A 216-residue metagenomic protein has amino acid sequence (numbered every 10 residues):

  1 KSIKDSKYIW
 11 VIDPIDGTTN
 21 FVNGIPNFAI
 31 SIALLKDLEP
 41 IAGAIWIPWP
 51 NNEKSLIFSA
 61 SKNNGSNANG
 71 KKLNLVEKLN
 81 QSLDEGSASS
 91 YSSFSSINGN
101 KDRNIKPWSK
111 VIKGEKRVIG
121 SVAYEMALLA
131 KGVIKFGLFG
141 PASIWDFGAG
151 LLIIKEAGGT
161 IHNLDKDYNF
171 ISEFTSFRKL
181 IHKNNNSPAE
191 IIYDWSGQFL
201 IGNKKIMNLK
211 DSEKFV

Functional and structural regions predicted by a protein language model:
K1-S2, V76-N80, W108, A189-I192: Short secondary-structure boundary/capping segments
I3-N63, N67: DPxDG-like acidic metal-binding loop motif
P40-A44, E85-S87, I134: Short, hydrophobic/aromatic-rich segments at coil-to-beta transitions
G43, S66-G70, S90, F136: Short hydrophobic/aromatic-rich beta-strand segments that constitute the beta-sheet cores of beta-sandwich/beta-barrel
G65-A68, K72-N74, I206-K210: Short helix-loop capping/hinge motifs at secondary-structure junctions, enriched in acidic/polar residues
K78-G120: Short loop->beta-strand "edge-of-pocket" segments that line small-molecule binding or catalytic clefts across diverse
K106-V111, R117, V122-V216: Oxyanion/phosphate-interacting regions
